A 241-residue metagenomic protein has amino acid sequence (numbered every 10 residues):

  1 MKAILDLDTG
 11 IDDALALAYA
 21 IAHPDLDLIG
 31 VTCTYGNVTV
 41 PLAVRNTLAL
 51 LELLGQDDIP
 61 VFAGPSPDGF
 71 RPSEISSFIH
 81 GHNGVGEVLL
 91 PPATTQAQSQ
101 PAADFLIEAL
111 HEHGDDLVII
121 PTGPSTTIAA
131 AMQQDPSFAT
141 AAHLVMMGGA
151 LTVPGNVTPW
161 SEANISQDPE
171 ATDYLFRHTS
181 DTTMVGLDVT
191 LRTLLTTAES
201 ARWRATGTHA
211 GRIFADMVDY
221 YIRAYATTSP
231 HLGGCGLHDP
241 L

Functional and structural regions predicted by a protein language model:
M1-L241: N-terminal acidic, glycine/proline-rich low-complexity segments
